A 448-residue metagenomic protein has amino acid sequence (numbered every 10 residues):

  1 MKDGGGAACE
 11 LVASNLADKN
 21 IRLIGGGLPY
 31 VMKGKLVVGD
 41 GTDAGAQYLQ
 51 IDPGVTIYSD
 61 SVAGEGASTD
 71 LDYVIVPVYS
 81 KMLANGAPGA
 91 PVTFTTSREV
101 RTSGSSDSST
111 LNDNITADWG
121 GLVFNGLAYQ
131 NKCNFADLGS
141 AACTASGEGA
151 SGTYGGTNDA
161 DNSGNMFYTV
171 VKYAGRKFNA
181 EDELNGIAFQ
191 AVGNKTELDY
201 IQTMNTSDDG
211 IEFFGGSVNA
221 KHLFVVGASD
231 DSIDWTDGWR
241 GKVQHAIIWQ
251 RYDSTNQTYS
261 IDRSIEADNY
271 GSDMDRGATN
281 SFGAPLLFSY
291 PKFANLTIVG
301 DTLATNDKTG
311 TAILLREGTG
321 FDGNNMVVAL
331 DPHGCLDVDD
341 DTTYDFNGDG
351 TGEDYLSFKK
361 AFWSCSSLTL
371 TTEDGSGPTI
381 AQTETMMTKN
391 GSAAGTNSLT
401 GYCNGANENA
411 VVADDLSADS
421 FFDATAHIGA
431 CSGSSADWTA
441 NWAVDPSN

Functional and structural regions predicted by a protein language model:
M1-A46, D60-K81, G86-A87, P91-D208 (+2 more regions): Extracellular beta-rich repeat passengers
I57: Active/ligand-binding-proximal structured segments within catalytic/core domains that scaffold catalytic residues
